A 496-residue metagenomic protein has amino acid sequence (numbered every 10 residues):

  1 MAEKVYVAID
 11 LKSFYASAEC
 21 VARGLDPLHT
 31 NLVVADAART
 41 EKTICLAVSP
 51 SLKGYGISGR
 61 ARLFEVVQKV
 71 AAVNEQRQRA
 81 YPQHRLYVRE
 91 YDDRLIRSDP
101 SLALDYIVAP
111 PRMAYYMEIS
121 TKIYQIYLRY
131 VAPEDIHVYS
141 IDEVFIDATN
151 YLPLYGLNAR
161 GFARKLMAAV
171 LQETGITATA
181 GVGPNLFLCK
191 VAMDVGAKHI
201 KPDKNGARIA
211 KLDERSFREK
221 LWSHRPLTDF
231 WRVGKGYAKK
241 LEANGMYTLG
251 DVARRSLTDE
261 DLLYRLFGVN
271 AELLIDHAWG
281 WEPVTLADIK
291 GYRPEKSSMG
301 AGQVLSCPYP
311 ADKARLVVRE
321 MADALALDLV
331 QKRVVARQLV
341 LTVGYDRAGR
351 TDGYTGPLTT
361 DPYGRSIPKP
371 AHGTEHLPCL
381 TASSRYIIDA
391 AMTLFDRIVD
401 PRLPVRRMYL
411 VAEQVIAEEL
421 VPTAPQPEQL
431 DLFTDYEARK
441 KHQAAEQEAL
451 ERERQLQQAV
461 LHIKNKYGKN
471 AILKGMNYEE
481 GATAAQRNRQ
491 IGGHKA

Functional and structural regions predicted by a protein language model:
M1-D276, E282-L286, E437-A496: Gly/Gly-Pro- and Ser/Thr-rich, intrinsically disordered tail segments characteristic of DNA damage-repair and tolerance
Y6, V33, V340, R407-Y409 (+1 more regions): Ordered hydrophobic segments in well-structured contexts
A8, A103, D229, K235-V405 (+1 more regions): DNA-contacting surface of Y-family translesion DNA polymerases
K12-F14, A38-K42, Y345-R350, V415-E419: Short, charged/polar surface micro-motifs in flexible loops or helix N-caps
A18, G364-A496: Acidic, metal-coordinating catalytic segment for phosphate/diphosphate chemistry, firing primarily on the Nudix
T30, A178, R337-L339, M408 (+1 more regions): Change "...and in nucleic-acid phosphodiester-cleaving endonucleases..." to "...and in nucleic-acid processing enzymes
K42-L46, A207-A210, G353-T355, P370 (+1 more regions): Short, well-ordered strand-loop elements centered on a beta-strand within folded domains, enriched for acidic residues
P184-F187, D276-W279, V335-R347, P404-A417 (+1 more regions): A glycine-rich phosphate-binding loop feature that marks nucleotide/adenosyl-phosphate handling sites
